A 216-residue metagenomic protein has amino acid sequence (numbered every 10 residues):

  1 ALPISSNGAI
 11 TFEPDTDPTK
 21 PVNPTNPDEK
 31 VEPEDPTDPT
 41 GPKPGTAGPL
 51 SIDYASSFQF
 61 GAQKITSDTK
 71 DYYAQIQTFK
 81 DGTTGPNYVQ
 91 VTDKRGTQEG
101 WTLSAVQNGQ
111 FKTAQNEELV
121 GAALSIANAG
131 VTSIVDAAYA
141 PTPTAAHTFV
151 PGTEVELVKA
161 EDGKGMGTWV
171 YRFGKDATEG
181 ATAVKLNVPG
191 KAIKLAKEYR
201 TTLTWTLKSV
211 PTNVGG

Functional and structural regions predicted by a protein language model:
A1-G216: Signature of Gram-negative chaperone-usher
